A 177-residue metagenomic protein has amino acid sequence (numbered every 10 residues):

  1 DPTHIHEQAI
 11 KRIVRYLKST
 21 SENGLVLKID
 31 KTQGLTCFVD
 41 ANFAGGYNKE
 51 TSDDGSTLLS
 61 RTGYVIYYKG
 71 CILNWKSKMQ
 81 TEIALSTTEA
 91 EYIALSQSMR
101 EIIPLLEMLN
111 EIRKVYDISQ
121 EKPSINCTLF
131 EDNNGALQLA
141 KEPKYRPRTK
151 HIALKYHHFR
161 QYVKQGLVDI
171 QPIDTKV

Functional and structural regions predicted by a protein language model:
D1-V177: Divalent metal-binding acidic/histidine catalytic loops
